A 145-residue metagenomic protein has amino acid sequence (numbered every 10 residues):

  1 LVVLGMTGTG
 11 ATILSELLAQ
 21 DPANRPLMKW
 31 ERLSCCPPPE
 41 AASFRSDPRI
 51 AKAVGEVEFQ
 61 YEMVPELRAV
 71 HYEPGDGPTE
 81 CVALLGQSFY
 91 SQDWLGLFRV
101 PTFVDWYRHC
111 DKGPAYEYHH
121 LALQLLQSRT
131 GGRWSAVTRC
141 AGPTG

Functional and structural regions predicted by a protein language model:
V2-N24: Glycine-rich phosphate-binding P-loop
V3, S135-A136: Conserved alpha/beta-hydrolase fold motif
A19-P26, Q124-Q127, G131, T144: Hydrophobic/aromatic-lined pockets within catalytic cores
R25-S34: Short beta-strand-centered segment that lines the nucleotide-binding/catalytic pocket of NTP-utilizing
L33-S135: PAPS-dependent sulfation machinery
T138-G145: ATP-dependent NMP and nucleoside kinases share a basic, alpha-helical "lid"
